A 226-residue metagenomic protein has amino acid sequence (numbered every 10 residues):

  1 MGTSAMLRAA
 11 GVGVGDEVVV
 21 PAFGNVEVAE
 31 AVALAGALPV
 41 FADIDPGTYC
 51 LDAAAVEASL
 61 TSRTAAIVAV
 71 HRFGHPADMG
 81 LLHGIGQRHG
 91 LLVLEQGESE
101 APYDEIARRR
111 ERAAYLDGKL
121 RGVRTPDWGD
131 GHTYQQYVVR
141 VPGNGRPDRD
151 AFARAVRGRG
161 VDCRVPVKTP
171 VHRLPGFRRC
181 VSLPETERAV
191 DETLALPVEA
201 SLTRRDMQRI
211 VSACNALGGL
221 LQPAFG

Functional and structural regions predicted by a protein language model:
A5: Hydrophobic alpha-helical
R8, V12-E95: PLP-dependent aminotransferase-like
A54, A66-V70, M79-L81, R88 (+1 more regions): PLP-dependent aminotransferase class I/II
